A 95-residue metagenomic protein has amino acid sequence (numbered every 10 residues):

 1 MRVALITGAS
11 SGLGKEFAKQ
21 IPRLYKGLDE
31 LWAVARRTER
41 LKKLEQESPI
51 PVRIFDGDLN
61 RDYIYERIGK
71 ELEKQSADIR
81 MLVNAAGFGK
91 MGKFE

Functional and structural regions predicted by a protein language model:
T7, I79-G87: Rossmann-fold scaffold of SDR-type NAD(P)-dependent oxidoreductases
S10-S11: Conserved glycine-rich cofactor-binding loop
G14-K15: N-terminal Rossmann-fold NAD(P) dinucleotide-binding loop
I21: Aromatic pocket-lining residues of Rossmann-like dinucleotide-binding sites
Y25-K43: Conserved glycine-rich Rossmann-like NAD(P)H-binding loop of the short-chain dehydrogenase/reductase
S48-Y63: Rossmann-fold cofactor-recognition segment
N60-Q75: Conserved Rossmann-fold cofactor-binding substructure of NAD(P)-dependent oxidoreductases
G89-E95: Conserved mid-core segment of classical short-chain dehydrogenase/reductases
